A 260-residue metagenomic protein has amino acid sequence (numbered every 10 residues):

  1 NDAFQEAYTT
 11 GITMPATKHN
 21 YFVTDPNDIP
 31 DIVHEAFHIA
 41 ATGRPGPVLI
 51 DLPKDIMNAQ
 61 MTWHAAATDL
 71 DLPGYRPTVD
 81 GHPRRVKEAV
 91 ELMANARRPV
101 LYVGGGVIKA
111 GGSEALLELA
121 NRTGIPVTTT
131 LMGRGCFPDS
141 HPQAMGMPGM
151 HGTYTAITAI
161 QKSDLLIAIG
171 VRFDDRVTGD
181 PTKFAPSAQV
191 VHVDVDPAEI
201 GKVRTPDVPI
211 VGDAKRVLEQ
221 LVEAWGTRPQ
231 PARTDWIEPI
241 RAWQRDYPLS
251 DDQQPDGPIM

Functional and structural regions predicted by a protein language model:
N1-P15, D139-A144, G201, T205: Active-site-proximal loop->helix
A3-Y8, A66-T68, L119, Q143-P148 (+2 more regions): Short, hinge-like loop/turn segments at secondary-structure boundaries
I12-A67, A89-L92, A156-V191, Q220-A224 (+2 more regions): Structural signature of the thiamine diphosphate
T17-Y21, G74, M145-M147, H151-G152 (+1 more regions): Short beta-alpha connecting loops at secondary-structure transitions that line or flank enzyme active sites
N27, A65, S187-M260: Phosphate/pyrophosphate-binding active-site segments
N27-D28, D51-P142, T234-M260: Cofactor-pocket helix-loop regions in the catalytic cores of large enzyme subunits
I56, V107-K109, F173-D175, E199 (+1 more regions): Glycine-rich nucleotide phosphate-binding loop and flanking beta-alpha elements of Rossmann-like dinucleotide-binding
V107-V191: Glycine-rich, anion-gripping cofactor-binding loops and their flanking helix/strand elements in enzyme active sites
